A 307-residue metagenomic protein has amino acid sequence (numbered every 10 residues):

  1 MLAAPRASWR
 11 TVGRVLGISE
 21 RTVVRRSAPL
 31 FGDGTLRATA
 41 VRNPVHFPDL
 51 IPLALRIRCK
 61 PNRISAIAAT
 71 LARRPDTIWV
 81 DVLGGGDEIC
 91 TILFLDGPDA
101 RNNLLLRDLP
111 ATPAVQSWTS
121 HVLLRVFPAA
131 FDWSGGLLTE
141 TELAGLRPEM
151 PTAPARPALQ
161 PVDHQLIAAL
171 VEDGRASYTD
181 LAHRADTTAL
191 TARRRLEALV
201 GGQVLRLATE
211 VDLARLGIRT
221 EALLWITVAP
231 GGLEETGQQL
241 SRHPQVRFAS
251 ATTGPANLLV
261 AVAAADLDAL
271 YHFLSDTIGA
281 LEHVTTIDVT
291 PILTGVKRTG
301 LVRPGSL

Functional and structural regions predicted by a protein language model:
M1-L307: A compositional/biophysical signature of low hydrophobicity enriched in polar/charged and small residues
